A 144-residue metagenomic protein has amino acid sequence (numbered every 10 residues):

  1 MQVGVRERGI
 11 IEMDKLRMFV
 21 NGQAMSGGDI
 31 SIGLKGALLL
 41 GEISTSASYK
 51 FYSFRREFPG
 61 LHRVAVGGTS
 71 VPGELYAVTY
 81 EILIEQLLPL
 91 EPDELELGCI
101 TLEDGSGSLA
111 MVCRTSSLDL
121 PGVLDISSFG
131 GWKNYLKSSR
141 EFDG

Functional and structural regions predicted by a protein language model:
V3-G4, G9-G144: Glycine-aromatic micro-motifs
